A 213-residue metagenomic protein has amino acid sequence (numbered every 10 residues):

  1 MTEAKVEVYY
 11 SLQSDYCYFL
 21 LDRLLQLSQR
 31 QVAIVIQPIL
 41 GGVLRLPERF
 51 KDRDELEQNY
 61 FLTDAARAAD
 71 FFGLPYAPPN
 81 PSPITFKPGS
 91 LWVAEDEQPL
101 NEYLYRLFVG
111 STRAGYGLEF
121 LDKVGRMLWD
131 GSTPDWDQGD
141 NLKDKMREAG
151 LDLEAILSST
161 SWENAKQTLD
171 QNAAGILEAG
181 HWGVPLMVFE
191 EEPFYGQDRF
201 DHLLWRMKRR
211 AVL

Functional and structural regions predicted by a protein language model:
A4-K5, S11-V32, L121-L213: C-terminal cap of thioredoxin/glutaredoxin-like
Y10-S11, E55: Short, charged/polar micro-motifs that form catalytic or ligand-binding hotspots
Y18-L128: Structural alpha/beta surface segment adjacent to cysteine/selenocysteine redox centers across thiol/disulfide enzymes
